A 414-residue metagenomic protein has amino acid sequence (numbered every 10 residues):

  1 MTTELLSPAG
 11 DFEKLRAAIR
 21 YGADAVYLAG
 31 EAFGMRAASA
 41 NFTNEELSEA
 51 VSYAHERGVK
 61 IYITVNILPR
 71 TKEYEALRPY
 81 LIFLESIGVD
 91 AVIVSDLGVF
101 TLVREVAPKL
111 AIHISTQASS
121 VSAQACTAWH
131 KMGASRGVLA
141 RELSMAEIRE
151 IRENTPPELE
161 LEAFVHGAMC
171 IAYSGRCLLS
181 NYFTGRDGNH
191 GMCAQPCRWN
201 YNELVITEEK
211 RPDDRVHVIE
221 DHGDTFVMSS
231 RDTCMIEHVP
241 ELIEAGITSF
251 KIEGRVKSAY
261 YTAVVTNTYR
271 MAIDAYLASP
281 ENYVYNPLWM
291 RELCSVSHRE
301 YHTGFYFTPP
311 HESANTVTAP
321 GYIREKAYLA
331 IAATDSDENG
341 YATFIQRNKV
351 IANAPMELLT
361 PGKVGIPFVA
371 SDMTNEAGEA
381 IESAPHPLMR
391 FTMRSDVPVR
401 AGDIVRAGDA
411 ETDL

Functional and structural regions predicted by a protein language model:
M1-R20, A25-L28, A32, R57-I67 (+5 more regions): Surface-exposed amphipathic alpha-helical tracts and adjacent flexible/coil segments at the periphery of soluble enzymes
D11-L15, A32-M35, A40-A123: Active-site beta->alpha loop and helix N-cap motifs at the rims of alpha/beta catalytic domains
V92-S95, Q117-V121, S135, L139-L143 (+1 more regions): Short, well-structured alpha-helical patches and their helix-loop capping segments that border functional surfaces
